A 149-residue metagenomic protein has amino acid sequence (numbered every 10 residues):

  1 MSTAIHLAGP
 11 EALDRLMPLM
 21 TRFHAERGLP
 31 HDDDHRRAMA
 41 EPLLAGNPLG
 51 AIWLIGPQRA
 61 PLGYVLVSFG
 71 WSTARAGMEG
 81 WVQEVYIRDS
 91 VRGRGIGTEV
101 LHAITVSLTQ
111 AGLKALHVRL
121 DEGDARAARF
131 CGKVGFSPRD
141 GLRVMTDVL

Functional and structural regions predicted by a protein language model:
S2-T3: Extreme N-terminal starter segment of soluble prokaryotic enzymes
L7-G77, Q83, R88, L101 (+2 more regions): Acetyl-CoA-dependent GNAT
A25, R92, T109, G132: Short polybasic/polar patches that bind polyanions
I55, G93-T98: Glycine-rich acyl-CoA binding loop
R88-S90, R94, E122-G123: Active-site acidic-Proline motif in GNAT/NAT acetyltransferases
T98, H102, E122-G141: Conserved active-site alpha-helix within GNAT-family acetyltransferase domains
T109-L120: Conserved GNAT acetyl-CoA-binding A-motif
V118-A127, T146-L149: Conserved beta-strand-loop-alpha-helix junction that forms the acyl-donor binding cleft
